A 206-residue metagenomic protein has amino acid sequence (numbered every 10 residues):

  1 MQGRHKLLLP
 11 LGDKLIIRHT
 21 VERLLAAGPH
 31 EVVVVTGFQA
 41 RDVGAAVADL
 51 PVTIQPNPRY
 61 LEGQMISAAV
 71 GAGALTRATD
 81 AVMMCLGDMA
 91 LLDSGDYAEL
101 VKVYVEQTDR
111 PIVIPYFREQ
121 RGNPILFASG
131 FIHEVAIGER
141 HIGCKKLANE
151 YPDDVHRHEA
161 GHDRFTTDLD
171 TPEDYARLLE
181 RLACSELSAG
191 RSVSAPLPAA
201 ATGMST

Functional and structural regions predicted by a protein language model:
M1-T36, T166: N-terminal glycine-rich phosphate-binding loop and ensuing alpha1 helix
L7, T53, P111, D154-H156 (+1 more regions): Conserved beta-strand segments of alpha/beta enzyme cores
H19, D42, A69-V70, A74 (+2 more regions): Alpha-helical elements of Rossmann-like donor-binding domains used by nucleotide-donor carbohydrate transfer enzymes
P29-T53: Acidic donor-binding segment of Leloir-type glycosyltransferases
F38-Q39, R59, G63, G95 (+4 more regions): Short beta->alpha linker loops
L50-E62: Conserved donor nucleotide-binding strand/loop of the catalytic core
L61-S129, H133-A136: Conserved beta-loop-beta/alpha segment of the NTase-like Rossmann-fold superfamily that binds/positions NTPs
I137-T206: Conserved alpha/beta core of the MobA/IspD/sugar-nucleotide pyrophosphorylase nucleotidyltransferase superfamily
